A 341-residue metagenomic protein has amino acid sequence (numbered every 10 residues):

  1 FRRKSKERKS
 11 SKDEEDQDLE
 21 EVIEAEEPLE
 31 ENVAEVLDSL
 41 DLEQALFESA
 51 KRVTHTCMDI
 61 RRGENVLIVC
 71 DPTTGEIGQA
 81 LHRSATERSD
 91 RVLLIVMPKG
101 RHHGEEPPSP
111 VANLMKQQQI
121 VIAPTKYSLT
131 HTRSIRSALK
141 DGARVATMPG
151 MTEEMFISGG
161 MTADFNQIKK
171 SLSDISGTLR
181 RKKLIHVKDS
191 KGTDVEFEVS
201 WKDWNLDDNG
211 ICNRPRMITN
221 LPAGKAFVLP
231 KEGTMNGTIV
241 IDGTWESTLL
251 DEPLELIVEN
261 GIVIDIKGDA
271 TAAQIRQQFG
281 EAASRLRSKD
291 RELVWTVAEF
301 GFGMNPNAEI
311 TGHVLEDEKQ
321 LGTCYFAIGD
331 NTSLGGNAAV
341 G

Functional and structural regions predicted by a protein language model:
F1-D13: Short Lys/Arg-rich cationic patches that frequently serve as NLS/NoLS or arginine-rich RNA/DNA-binding motifs
R3-K6, L19-D251, E259, K289-R291: Active-site bordering "gate/hinge" segments that shape substrate access to catalytic or cofactor-binding pockets
K182, N236, P253, V297 (+1 more regions): Short, surface-exposed beta-edge/turn micro-motifs
W204, E246-S247, A273, N307-E309 (+1 more regions): Short, acidic Gly/Pro/Ser/Thr-rich loop/turn segments
E252-K267: Active-site and channel-lining beta-strand-loop segments that bind or position nucleotide-derived/phosphorylated
K267-A273: A short acidic/small-residue loop/turn micro-motif
A273-R285: A short, polar/charged loop-to-alpha-helix boundary motif
S288-G341: Cysteine/selenocysteine-centered motifs that mediate thiol-based redox chemistry or coordinate metal-sulfur cofactors
